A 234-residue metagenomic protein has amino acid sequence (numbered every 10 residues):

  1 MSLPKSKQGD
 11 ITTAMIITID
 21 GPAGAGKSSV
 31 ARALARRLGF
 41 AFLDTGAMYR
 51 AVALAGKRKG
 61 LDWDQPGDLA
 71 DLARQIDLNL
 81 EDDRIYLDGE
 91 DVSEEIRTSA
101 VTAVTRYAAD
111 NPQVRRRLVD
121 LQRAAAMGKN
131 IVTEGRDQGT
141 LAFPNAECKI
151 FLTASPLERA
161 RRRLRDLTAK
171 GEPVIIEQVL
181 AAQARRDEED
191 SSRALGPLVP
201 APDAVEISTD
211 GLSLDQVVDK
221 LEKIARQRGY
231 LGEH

Functional and structural regions predicted by a protein language model:
I17-I19: Hydrophobic anchor at the beta1->P-loop junction of P-loop NTPases
P22: P-loop (Walker A) phosphate-binding loop of NTP-binding proteins
K27: Conserved lysine of the Walker
V30: Hydrophobic positions on the alpha1 helix immediately C-terminal to the Walker A/P-loop
R36-T98: N-terminal phosphate/diphosphate-binding loop that engages ATP/GTP or pyrophosphate donors across diverse enzyme folds
G46, G89, L118, V132 (+1 more regions): Residue-level signal for inorganic ion chemistry
D82, Q122-K129, R136-L141, N145 (+1 more regions): Small-molecule kinase domains that catalyze NTP-dependent phosphoryl transfer to phosphate-bearing small molecules
S93-E172: ATP-dependent NMP and nucleoside kinases share a basic, alpha-helical "lid"
